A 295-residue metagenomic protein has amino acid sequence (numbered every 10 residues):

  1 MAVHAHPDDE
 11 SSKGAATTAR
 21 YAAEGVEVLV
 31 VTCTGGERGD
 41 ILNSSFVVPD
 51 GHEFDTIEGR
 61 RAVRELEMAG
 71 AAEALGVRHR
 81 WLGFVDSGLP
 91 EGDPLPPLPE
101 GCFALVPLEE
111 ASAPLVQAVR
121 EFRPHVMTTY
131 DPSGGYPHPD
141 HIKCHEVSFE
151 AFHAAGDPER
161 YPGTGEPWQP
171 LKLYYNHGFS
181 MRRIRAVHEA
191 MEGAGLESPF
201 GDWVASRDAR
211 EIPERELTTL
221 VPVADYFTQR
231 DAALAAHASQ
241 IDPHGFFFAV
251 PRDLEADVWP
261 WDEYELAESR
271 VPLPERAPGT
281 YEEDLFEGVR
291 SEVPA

Functional and structural regions predicted by a protein language model:
M1-R123, E265-E268, P274: Active-site rim/loop-helix segments in enzyme catalytic domains that contact anionic ligands
M1-V3, G92-A295: Metal-dependent de-N-acetylase/amidase catalytic core
